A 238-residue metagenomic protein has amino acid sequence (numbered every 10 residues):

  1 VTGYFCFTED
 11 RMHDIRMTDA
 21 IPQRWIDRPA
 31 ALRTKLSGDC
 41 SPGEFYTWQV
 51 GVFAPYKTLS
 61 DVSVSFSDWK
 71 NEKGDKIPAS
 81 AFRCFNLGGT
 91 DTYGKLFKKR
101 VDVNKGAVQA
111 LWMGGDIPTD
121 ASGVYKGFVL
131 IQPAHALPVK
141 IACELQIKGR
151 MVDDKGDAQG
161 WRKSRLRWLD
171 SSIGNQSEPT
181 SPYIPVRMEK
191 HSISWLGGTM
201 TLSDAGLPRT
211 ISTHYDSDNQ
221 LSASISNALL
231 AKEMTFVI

Functional and structural regions predicted by a protein language model:
V1-L32, P55-M113, D120: Surface-exposed binding patches on compact interaction domains or structured appendages
D27-Y56: Contiguous beta-strand segments within globular domains
S41-F45, N104-V108, S122-G123, T180 (+1 more regions): Solvent-exposed, conformationally flexible loop/turn segments
F45-Q49, N104-G114, K140: Short Pro-Gly-centered flexible turn/kink motifs
Q49-P55, G114-D116, L196-G198: Short edge beta-strand/loop segments characteristic of extracellular beta-sandwich folds
V50, G123-A134: A short beta-strand micro-motif common to beta-rich folds, especially ectodomain repeats
L137-K148: C-terminal edge beta-strand
G156-A158, R162-Q176, P182, E189-I238: Acidic-aromatic substrate-binding/catalytic surfaces of carbohydrate-active enzymes
